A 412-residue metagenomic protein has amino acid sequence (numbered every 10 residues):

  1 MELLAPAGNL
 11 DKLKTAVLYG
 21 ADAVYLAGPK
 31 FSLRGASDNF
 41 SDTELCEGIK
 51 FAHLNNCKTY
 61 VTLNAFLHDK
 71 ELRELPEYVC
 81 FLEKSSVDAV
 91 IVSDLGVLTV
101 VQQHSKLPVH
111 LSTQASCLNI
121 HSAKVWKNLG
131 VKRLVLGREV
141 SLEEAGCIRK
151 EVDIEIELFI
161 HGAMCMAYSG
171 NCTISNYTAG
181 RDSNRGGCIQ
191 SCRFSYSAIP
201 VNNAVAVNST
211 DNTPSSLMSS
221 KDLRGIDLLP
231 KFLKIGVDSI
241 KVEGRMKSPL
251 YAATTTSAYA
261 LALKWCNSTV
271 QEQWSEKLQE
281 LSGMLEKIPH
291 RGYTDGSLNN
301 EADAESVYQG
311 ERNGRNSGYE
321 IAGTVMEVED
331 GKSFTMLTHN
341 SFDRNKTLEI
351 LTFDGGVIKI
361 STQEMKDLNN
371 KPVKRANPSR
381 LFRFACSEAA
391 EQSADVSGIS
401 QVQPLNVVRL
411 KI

Functional and structural regions predicted by a protein language model:
M1-L18, A23-L26, K30, G48-I49 (+6 more regions): Surface-exposed amphipathic alpha-helical tracts and adjacent flexible/coil segments at the periphery of soluble enzymes
N9, D94-L95, N119, R138: Helix N-cap/beta->alpha junction signal
R34-F51: Glycine-rich, positively charged N-terminal anion/phosphate-binding segment
G35, C80-E83, L98, S116-L129: Metabolite-binding pocket within alpha/beta catalytic cores that recognizes anionic/polar moieties
G35-D38, N64-L72, V87-I91: Short gly/ser-rich anion-binding loops that grip negatively charged ligand groups
L75-S112: Well-ordered mid-protein domain cores that form the structural environment of catalytic cofactors
S112-S116, L136: Aromatic/His-enriched, Gly/Pro-containing loop or helix-boundary segments that lie immediately adjacent to catalytic
